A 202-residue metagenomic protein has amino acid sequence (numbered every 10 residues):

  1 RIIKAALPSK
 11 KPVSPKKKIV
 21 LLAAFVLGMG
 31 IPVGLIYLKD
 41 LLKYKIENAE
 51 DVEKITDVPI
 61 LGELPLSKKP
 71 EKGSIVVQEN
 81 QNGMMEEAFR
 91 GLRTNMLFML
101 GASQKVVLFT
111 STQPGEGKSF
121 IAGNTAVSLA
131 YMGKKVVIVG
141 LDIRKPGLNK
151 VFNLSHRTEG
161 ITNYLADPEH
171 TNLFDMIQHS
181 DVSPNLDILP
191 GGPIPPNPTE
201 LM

Functional and structural regions predicted by a protein language model:
R1, K17, P198-M202: Short, intrinsically disordered, charge-balanced linker/junction segments flanking boundaries in proteins
R1-A5, A49-D51: Non-transmembrane alpha-helical coiled-coil
I3, L61-L64, L189: Hydrophobic residues at beta-strand termini and immediately following loops that shape nucleotide-binding pockets
A5-A23, L97: Long, low-complexity, repeat-rich, intrinsically disordered, solvent-exposed domains used in surface/appendage assembly
K10-P12, L173-M176: A short, acidic/glycine-rich surface segment
V20-V137, L141-I161, A166-F174, S180-S183 (+1 more regions): Short boundary/hinge segments that flank catalytic cores
I143, I188-P190: Structured cytosolic domains appended to multi-pass membrane proteins
